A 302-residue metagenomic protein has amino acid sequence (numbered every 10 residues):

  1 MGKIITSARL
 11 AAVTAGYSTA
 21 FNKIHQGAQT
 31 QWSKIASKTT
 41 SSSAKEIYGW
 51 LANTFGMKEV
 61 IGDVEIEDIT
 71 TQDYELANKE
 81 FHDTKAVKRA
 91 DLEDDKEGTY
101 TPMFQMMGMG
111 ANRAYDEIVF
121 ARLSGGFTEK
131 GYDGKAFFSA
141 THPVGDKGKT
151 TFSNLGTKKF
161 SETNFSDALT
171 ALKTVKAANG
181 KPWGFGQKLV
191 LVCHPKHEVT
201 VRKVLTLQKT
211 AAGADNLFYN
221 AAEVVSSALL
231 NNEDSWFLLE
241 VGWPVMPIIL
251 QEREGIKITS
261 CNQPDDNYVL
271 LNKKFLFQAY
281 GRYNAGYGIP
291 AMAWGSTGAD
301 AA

Functional and structural regions predicted by a protein language model:
M1-A28: N-terminal alpha-helical "arm" segments
G2-I5, A140-A177, F185-V190, K196-A302: Sequence/fold signature of self-assembling virion shell proteins
N22-K79: Assembly/oligomerization interface modules of large self-assembling protein complexes
G27, W32-S33, E67, Y74-L76 (+4 more regions): Peripheral peptide segments
Y74-K130, L191, K273, F277-A279: Long, contiguous amphipathic alpha-helices that act as assembly "spine/axial" helices in icosahedral shell and virion
E93-D94, G98, P182-F185, Y268: Exposed beta-sheet edge/beta-hairpin loop segments within beta-rich domains
D95-G98, P102, M109-T174: Alpha-helical scaffold segments that mediate packing/assembly in large oligomeric complexes
G126-E129, A178-G184: Surface-exposed acidic, glycine-flexible loop patches that form ligand/cofactor-binding and adhesion interfaces
